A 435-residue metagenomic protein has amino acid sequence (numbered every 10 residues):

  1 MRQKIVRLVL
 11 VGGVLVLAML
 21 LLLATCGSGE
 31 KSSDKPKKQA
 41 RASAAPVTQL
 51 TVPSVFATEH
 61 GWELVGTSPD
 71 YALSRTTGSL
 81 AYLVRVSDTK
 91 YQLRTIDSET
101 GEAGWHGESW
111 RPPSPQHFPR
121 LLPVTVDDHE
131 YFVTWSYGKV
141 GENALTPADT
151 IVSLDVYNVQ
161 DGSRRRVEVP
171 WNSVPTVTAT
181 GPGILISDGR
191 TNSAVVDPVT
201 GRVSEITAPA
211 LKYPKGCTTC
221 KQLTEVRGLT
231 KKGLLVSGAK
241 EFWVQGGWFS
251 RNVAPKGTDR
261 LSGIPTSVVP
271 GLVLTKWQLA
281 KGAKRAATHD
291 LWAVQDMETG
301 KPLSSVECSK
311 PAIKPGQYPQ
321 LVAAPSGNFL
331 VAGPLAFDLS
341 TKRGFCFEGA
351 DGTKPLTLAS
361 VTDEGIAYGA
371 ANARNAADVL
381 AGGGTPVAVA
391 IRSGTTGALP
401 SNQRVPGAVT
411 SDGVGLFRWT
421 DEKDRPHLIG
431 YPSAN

Functional and structural regions predicted by a protein language model:
M1-E30: Secretory targeting and sorting signals
L20-P46: C-terminal region of N-terminal signal peptides and the immediate post-cleavage residues of exported proteins
Q39-D70, Y91-P115, G141-W171, R190-L223 (+7 more regions): Surface-exposed loop/turn elements that mediate protein-protein interactions on large endomembrane-trafficking
D70-T77, R120-H129, T176-A179, Q222-K231 (+4 more regions): Structural signature of eukaryotic scaffold interfaces centered on beta-propeller domains
Y82-L83, V133-W135, I186-S187, L235-V236 (+4 more regions): Residue position within the beta-strands of beta-propeller blades
L272-L274, V294-Q295: Acidic, glycine-rich loop-and-beta core segments that form the ion-binding/anion-interacting portion of active sites
